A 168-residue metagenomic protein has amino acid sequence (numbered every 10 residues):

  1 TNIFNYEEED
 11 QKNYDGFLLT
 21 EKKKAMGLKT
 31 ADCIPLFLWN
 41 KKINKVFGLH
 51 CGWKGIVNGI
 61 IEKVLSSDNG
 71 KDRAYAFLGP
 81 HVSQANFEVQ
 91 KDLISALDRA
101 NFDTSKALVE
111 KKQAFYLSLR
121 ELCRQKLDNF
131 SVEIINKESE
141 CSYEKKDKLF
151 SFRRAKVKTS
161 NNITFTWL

Functional and structural regions predicted by a protein language model:
T1-L168: Active-site microenvironment for binding and transforming phosphate-containing groups
